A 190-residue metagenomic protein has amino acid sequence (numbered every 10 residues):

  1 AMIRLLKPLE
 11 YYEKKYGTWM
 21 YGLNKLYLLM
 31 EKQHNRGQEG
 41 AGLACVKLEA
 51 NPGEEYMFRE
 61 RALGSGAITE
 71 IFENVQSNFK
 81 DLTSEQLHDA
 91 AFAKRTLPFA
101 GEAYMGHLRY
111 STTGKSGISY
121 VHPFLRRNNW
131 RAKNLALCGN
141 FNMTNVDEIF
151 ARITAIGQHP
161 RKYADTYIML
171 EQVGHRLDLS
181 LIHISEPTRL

Functional and structural regions predicted by a protein language model:
A1-S185, R189: Conserved short alpha-helical segments that host acidic/polar catalytic motifs at enzyme active sites
